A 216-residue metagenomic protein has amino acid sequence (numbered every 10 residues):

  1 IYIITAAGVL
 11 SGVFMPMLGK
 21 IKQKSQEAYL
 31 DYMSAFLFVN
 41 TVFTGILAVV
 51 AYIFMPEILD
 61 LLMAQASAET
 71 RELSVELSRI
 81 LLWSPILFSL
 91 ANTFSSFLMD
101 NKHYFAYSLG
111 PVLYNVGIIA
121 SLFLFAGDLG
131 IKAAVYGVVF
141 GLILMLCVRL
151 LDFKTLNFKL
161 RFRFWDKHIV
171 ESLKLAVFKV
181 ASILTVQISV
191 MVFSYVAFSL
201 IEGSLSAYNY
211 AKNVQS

Functional and structural regions predicted by a protein language model:
I1-I3, L175, A197-S216: Interfacial/gating helices of multi-pass transporter permease domains
I4-N40, A64, D100-F105: Transmembrane-helix boundary and interhelical linker motifs in polytopic inner-membrane proteins
F14, Q26-V42, I46, V50 (+3 more regions): Interfacial transmembrane-helix starts/ends
L47-E69: Short membrane-interface helical motifs at transmembrane helix boundaries in multi-pass membrane transporters
S67-F94, A120: Alpha-helical transmembrane segments of multi-pass membrane proteins
W83, F94-F123: Alpha-helical transmembrane segments of multi-pass membrane transporters/permeases
G110-A120, L124, D128-T155: Hydrophobic alpha-helical transmembrane segments
L150-V186, G203: Interhelical loop/hinge segments that connect adjacent transmembrane helices in multipass membrane
